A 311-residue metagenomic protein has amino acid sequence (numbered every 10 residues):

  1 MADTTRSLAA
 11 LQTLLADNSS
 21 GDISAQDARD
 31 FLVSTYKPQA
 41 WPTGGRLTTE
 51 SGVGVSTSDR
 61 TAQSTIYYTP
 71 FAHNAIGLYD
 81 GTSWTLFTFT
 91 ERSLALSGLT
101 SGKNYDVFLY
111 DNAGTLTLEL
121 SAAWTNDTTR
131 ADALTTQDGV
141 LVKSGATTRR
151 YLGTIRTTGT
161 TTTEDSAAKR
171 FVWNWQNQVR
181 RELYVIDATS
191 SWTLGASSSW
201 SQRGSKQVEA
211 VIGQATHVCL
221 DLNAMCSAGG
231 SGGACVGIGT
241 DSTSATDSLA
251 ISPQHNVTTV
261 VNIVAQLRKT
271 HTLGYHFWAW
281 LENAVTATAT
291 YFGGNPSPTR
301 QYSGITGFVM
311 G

Functional and structural regions predicted by a protein language model:
M1-Q39, V55-T57, A62, L99: Extracellular "spike/adhesin" assembly and maturation modules and analogous cytosolic coiled-coil scaffolds
L32-Q39, F87, G114-T125: Short, surface-exposed terminal/edge motifs of secreted or surface/virion proteins that either
A40, D59-Y79, L99-D111, T148-T158 (+3 more regions): Beta-rich globular "head" domains
A40-S56, I66: Contiguous interface-forming segments/domains that mediate binding rather than catalysis
S83-L96, V257-V261: Short linear interaction motifs
S97-N104, D111-T128: A preference for well-ordered globular domain cores that mediate specific macromolecular interactions or catalysis
T117-R150: An exposed acidic His-Trp-rich patch
E119-A123, A289-P298: Composition- and surface-driven signal marking solvent-exposed, interaction-prone regions in large proteins
